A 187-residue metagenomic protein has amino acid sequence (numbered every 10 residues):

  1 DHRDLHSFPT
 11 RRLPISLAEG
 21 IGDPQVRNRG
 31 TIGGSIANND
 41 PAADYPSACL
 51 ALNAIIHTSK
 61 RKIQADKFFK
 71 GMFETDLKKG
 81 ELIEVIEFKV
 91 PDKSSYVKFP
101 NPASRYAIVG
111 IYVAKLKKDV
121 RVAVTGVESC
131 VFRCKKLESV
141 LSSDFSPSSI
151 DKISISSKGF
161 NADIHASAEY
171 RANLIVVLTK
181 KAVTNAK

Functional and structural regions predicted by a protein language model:
D1-H2, H6-L13: Short, small-residue-biased leader/transition segments that mark boundaries at the very start of proteins
R11-K187: C-terminal structural segment of proteins
